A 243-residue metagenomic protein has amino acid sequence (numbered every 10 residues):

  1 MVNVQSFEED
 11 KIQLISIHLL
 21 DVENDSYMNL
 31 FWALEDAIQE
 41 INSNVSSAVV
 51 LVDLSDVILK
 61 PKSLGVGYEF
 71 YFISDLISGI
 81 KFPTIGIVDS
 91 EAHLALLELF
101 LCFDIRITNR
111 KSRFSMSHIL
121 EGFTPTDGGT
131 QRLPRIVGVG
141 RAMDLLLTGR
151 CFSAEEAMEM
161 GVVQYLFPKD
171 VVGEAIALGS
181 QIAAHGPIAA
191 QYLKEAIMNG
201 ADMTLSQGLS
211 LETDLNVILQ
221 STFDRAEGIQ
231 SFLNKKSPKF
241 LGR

Functional and structural regions predicted by a protein language model:
M1-V2, Q230-R243: Terminal low-complexity tails and localization/encapsulation signals of metabolic enzymes
D10-G65, S78-G86, I105, N109-R113: A structural preference for short, pocket-lining loop segments at secondary-structure junctions
I15, L34, V52, F100 (+3 more regions): Terminal peptide-recognition signature
Y71-P125: Glycine-rich beta-to-alpha active-site loop
D75, L97-E98, Q131, M143 (+2 more regions): Alpha-helical segments flanking ligand/cofactor-binding loops in enzyme cores
L99, D104-I105, D144, T148-R150 (+3 more regions): Well-ordered beta-strand positions
I107-S112, A154, V163-S210, V217 (+2 more regions): C-terminal long alpha-helix characteristic of the crotonase
T130-G140: Hydrophobic, secondary-structure "cap" segments at the distal end of domains
